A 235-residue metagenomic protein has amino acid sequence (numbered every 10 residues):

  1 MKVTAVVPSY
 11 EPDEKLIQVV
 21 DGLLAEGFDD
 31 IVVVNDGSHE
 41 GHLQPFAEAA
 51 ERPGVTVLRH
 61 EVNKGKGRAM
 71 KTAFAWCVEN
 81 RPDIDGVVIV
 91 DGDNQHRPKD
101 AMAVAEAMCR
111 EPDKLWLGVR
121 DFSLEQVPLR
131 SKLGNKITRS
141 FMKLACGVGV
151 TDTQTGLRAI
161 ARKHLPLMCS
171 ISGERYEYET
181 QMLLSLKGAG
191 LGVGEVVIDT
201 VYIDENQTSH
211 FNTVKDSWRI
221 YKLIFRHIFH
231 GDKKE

Functional and structural regions predicted by a protein language model:
K2-T4, Q181: Cell-envelope/extracellular polymer assembly enzymes that use nucleotide-activated donors
T4-P8, R59: Short hydrophobic beta-strand elements that form part of the catalytic alpha/beta core underpinning NDP-sugar/donor
E11, D36-S38, K64, A73: Conserved short acidic donor-positioning loop in nucleotide-sugar-dependent glycosyltransferases
E11-A25: Short, well-formed alpha-helical segments that are part of the catalytic scaffolds of diverse glycosyltransferases
E14, I171-E235: Hydrophobic helical membrane-anchoring modules
N35-Q44, N94: A conserved acidic beta->alpha catalytic loop
V62-K64, R68-E79, P98-M168, S172-Y176 (+2 more regions): Acceptor/aglycone-binding surface of glycosyltransferases and processive sugar-polymer synthases
R81-Q95: Short beta-strand-to-loop acidic/aromatic patch adjacent to the donor-nucleotide binding site
